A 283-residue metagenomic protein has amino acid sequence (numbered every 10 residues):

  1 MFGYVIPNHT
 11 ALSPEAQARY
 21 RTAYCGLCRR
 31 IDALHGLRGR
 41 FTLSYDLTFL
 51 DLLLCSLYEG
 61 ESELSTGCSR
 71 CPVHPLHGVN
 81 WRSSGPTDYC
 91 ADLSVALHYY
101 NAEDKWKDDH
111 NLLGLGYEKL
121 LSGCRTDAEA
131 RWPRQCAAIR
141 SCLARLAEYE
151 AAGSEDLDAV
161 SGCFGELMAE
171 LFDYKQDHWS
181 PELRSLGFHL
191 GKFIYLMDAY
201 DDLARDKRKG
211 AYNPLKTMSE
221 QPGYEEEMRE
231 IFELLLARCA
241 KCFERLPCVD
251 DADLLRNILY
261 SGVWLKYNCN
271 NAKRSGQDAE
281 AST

Functional and structural regions predicted by a protein language model:
M1-S185, K192, L196-E233, A237 (+4 more regions): Acidic catalytic motifs of isoprenoid enzymes
L254-Y260: Short, electropositive alpha-helical surface patch
